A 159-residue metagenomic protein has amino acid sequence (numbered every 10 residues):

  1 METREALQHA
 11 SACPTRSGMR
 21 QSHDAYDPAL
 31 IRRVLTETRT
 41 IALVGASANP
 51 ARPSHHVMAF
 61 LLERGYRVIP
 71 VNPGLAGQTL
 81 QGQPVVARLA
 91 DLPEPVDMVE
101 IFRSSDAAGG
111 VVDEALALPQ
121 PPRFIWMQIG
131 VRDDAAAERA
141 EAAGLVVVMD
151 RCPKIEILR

Functional and structural regions predicted by a protein language model:
H9: Cationic, low-complexity basic patches in intrinsically disordered or flexible, solvent-exposed regions
A51, F60-T79: NAD(P)-binding Rossmann-fold cofactor-contacting core
R64-Y66, P119-R123, A143-L145: A short helix->loop->beta-strand "cap" motif at the edges of active sites that frequently abuts
T79-Q81, V96-D97, A135-E138, E156-R159: Short, charged, surface-exposed secondary-structure boundary motifs
Q83-R88: Conserved SAM-binding strand-loop segment of SAM-dependent methyltransferases
L89-Q128: Mid-chain, well-packed structural core segment of small domains
I129-I157: Rossmann-fold NAD(P)-binding glycine/threonine-rich loop
